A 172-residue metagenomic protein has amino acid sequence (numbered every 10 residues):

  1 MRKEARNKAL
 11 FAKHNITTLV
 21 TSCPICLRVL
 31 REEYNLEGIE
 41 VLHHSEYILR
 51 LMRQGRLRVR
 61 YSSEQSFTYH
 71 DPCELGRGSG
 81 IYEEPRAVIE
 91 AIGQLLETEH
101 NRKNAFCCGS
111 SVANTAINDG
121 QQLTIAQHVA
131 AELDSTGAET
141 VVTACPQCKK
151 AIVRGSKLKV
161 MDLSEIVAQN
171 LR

Functional and structural regions predicted by a protein language model:
M1-R172: Iron-sulfur cluster-binding electron-transfer modules in prokaryotic oxidoreductases
